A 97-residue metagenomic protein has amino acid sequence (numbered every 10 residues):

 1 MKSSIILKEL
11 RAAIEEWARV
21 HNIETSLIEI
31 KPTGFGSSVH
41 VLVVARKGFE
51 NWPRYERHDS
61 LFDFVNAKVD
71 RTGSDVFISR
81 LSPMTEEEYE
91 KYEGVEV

Functional and structural regions predicted by a protein language model:
M1-I28: N-proximal, solvent-exposed amphipathic alpha-helical segments enriched in charged/polar residues
I14, A18, V43-K47, V65: Generic secondary-structure microfeatures
I14, P53-T72: Short, non-transmembrane amphipathic alpha-helical segments
V20-L42: Short edge beta-strands and adjacent turn/loop segments
I23-L27, G73-I78: Short secondary-structure junction motifs
F35-G36, R46-K47, P83-Y89: Short, internal active-site loops enriched in acidic
V41-H58: A short interface-forming secondary-structure element
Y55, S74-V97: Polar/charged, Gly/Pro-rich intrinsically disordered segments
